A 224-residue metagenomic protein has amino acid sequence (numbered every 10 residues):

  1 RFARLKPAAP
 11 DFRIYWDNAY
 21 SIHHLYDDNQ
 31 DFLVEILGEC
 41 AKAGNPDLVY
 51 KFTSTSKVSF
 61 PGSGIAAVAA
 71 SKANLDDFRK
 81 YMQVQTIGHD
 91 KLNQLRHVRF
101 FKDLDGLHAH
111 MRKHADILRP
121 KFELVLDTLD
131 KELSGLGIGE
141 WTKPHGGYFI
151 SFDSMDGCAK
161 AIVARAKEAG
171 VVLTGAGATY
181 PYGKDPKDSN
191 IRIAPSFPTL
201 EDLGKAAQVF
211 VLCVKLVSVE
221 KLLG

Functional and structural regions predicted by a protein language model:
R1, E35, R96, I117 (+5 more regions): Alpha-helical elements of Rossmann-like donor-binding domains used by nucleotide-donor carbohydrate transfer enzymes
R1-P61: Active-site pre-lysine segment of PLP-dependent enzymes
Y15-N18, T53, A67-A69, K143 (+3 more regions): Short beta-strand segments
A41-R119, V219: Conserved core segment of the aminotransferase class I/II
N45, E168, K184-G224: PLP-dependent enzyme catalytic core of the Aspartate aminotransferase-like
S54-S56, I138-G139, G177-Y182: Short, solvent-exposed loop/turn elements at beta->coil junctions and helix N-caps that rim active or binding pockets
R112-L126, I138-D153: Conserved glycine-rich beta-strand-loop-beta hairpin in the small C-terminal domain of fold type I
M155-A159, P198-L200: Helix N-cap motif at beta-to-alpha junctions
